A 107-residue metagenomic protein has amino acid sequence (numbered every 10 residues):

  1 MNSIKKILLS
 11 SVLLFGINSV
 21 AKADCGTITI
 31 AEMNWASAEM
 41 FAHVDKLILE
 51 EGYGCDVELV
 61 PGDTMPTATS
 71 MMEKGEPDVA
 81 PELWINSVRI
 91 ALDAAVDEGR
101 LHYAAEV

Functional and structural regions predicted by a protein language model:
M1-L9: Bacterial N-terminal signal peptides that target proteins for export
I4-K5, A21, A80: Short, intrinsically disordered low-complexity segments
I7-L8, V20, E39: Hydrophobic alpha-helical segments
V12-L14, M40: Intrinsic disorder/low-structure terminal segments
L14-K22: C-terminal segment of classical bacterial N-terminal signal peptides
A21-T29: Immediate post-signal peptide segment of exported/extracytoplasmic ligand-binding proteins
G26, A36-V107: Short, glycine-/small- and polar/acidic-enriched structural segments that line small-molecule recognition paths
